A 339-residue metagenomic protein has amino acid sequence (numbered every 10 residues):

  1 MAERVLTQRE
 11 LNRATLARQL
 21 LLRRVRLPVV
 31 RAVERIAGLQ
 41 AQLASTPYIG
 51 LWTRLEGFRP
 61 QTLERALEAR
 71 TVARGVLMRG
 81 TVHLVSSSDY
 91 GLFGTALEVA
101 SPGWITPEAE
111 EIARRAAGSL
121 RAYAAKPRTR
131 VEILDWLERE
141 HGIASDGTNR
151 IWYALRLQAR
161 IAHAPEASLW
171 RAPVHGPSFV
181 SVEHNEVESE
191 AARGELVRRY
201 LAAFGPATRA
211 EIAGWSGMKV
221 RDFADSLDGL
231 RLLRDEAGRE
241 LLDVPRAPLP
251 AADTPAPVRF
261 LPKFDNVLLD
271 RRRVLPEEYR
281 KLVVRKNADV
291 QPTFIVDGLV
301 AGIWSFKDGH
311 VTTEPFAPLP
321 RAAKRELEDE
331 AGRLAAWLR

Functional and structural regions predicted by a protein language model:
M1-V274, Y279-R339: Long, low-complexity intrinsically disordered regions
